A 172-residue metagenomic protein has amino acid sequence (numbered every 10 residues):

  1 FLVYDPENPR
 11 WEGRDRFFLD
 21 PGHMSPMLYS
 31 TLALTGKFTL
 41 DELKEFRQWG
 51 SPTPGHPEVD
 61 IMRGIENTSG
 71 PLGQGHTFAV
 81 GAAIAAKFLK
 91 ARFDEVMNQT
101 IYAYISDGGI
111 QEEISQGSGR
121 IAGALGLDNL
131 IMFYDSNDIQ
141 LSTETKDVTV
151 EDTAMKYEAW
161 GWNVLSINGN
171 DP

Functional and structural regions predicted by a protein language model:
F1-L125: Cofactor-binding active-site loop characterized by glycine-rich and histidine/acidic residues
P21, I105-S106, Y134-S136, N168-G169: Glycine-rich, histidine-containing beta strand-loop boundary motifs that form or position
F38-E42, T149, P172: General structural signal for secondary-structure boundaries
H56-I65, M97-I101, I131-L141, T153-W162: Gly-rich Lys/Arg/Thr-decorated short loops/hinges at beta-loop-alpha junctions or inter-strand turns that position
A91-M97, T145-D171: Conserved thiamine diphosphate
E112, A122-T149: A short, conserved beta-to-alpha structural element at the edge of catalytic cores that scaffolds binding
